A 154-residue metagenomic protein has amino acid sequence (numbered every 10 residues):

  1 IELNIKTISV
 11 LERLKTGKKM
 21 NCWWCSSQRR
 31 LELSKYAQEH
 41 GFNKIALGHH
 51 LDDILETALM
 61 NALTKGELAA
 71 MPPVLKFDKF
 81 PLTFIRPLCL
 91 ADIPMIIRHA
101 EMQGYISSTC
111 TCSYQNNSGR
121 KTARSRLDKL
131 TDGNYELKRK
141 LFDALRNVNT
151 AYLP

Functional and structural regions predicted by a protein language model:
I1-T16: A conserved beta-strand->alpha-helix junction
I8, H50-D52, C112-S113: Short, ordered loop/turn segments at secondary-structure junctions
K15-T16, T57-L59, A151-L153: Short, well-ordered secondary-structure micro-motifs
T16-C22: Surface-exposed cleft-lining segments at the edges of enzyme active sites
W23-M95, L141: Active-site adenylate/phosphate-handling loop in enzymes that bind or generate adenylated species
Y105-P154: The feature marks non-catalytic terminal segments
